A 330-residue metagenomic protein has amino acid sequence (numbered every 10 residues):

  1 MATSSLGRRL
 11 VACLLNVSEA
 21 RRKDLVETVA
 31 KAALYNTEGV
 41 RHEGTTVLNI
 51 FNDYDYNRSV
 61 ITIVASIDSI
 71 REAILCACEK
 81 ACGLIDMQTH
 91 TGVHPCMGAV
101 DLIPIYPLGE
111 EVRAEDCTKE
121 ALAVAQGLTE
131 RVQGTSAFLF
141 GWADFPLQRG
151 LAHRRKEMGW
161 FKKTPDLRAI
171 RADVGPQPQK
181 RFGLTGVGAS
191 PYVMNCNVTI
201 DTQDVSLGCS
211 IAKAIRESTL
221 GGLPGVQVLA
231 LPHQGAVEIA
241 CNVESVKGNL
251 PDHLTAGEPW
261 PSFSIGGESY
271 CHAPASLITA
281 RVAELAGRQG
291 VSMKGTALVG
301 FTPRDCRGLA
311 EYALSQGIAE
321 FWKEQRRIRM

Functional and structural regions predicted by a protein language model:
A2-M330: Long, contiguous binding/interaction regions
